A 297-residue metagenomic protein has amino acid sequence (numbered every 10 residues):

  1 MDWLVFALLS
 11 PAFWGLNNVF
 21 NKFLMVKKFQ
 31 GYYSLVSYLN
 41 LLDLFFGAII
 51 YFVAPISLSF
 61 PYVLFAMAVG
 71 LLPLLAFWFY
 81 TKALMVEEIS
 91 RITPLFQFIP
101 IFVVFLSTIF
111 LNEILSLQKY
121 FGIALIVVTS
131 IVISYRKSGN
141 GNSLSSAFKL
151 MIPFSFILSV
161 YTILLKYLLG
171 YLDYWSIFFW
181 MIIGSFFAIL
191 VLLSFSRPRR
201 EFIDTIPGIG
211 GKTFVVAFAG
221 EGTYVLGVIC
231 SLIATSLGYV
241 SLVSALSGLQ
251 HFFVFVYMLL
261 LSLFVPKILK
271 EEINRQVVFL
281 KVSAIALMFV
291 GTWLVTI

Functional and structural regions predicted by a protein language model:
M1-G31, G141-S176, I183, A217-L232 (+1 more regions): Glycine-/small-residue-enriched transmembrane alpha-helix faces in small-molecule transporters and effluxers
M1-V5, P55-M67, L117-I123, N140-M151 (+3 more regions): Juxtamembrane helix-entry segments on the extracytoplasmic side of multipass membrane proteins
L9-F20, K28-L75, L125-V128, F178-R200 (+2 more regions): Transmembrane alpha-helices of multi-pass small-molecule transport proteins
V26-S34, F79-L95, G170-S176, I229-F252: Structural motif at transmembrane-helix junctions in multi-pass transporters
F29-N40, E88-I99, G122-I123, S143-P153 (+2 more regions): Cytoplasmic-side transmembrane-helix entry/capping segments in multi-pass membrane proteins
N40-G47, F105-S107, Q118-K137, L259 (+1 more regions): Hydrophobic transmembrane alpha-helices of multi-pass small-molecule transport proteins
P55-S90, F96, F102-L106, I157-L164 (+1 more regions): Specific transmembrane alpha-helical segments of multi-pass solute transporters/efflux pumps, especially DMT/EamA
Y80, I101-F121, I233, F252-L280: C-terminal transmembrane-helix exit sites in multi-pass transporters
